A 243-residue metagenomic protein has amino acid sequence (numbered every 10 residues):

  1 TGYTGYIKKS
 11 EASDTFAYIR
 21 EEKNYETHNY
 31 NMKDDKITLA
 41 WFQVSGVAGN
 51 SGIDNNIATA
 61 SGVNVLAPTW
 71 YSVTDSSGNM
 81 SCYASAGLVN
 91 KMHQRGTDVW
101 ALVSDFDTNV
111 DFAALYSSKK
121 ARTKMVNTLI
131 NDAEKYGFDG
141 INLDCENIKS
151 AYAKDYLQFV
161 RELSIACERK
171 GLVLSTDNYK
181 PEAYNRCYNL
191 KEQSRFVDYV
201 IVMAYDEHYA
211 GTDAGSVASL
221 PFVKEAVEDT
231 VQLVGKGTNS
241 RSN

Functional and structural regions predicted by a protein language model:
G2-N31, K36: Boundary regions of SH3-family modules and the immediately adjacent low-complexity/disordered segments in eukaryotic
E21-Y25, V47-N55, Y83-L88, K124-N131 (+2 more regions): Alpha-helical scaffolding within the catalytic cores of extracellular/periplasmic polymer-degrading hydrolases
T38-F42, V63-P68, T97-V103, I141-L143 (+3 more regions): Hydrophobic faces of well-ordered beta-strands that scaffold small-molecule active sites in alpha/beta enzyme cores
S51-T74, T128-I141: Catalytic domains of carbohydrate-active enzymes, especially glycoside hydrolases
D75-C82, D107-A121, Y152, G211-G215: Surface-exposed, active-site-proximal loop segments in enzymatic domains
D75-V103, I148-T176: Aromatic-lined substrate-binding rim segments of carbohydrate-active enzymes
V89-I141, C145-I148: Substrate-binding cleft of extracellular glycoside hydrolase catalytic domains
N127, A153-N243: Substrate-binding surface in catalytic domains of secreted glycosidases
